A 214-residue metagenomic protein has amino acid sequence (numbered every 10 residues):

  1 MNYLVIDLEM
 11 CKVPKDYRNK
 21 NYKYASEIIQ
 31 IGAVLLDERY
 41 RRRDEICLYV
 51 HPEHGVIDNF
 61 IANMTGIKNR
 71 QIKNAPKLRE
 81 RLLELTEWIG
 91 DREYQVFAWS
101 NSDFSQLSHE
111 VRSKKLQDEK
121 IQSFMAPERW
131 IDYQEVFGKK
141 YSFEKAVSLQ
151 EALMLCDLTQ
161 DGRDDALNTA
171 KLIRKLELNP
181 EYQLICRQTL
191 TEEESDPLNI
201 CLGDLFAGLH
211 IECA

Functional and structural regions predicted by a protein language model:
M1-E9, I89-A98: Short N-terminal secondary-structure initiator segments
M1-R39: Entry/capping segment at the start of metal-dependent catalytic domains with acidic active-site entry clusters
Y17-K20, H54, Q71: Short secondary-structure boundary micro-motifs
Y22, Q71-N74, S142: Alpha-helix initiation/capping motif
S26-I28, L35-T65, G90-C213: Metal-dependent phosphoesterase core characteristic of DEDDh/y 3'-5' exonuclease domains
A62-R81: Metal-dependent phosphoesterase signature
A75-Y94: Short, acidic loop-to-helix structural element flanking the phosphoryl-transfer center in phosphate-processing enzymes
